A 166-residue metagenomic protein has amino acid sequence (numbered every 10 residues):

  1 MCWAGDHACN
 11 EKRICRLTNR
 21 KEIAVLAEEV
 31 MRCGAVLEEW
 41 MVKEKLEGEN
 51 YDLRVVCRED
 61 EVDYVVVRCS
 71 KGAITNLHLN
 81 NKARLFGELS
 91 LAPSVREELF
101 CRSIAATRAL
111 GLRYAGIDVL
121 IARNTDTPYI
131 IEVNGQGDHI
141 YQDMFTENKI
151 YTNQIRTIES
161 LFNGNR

Functional and structural regions predicted by a protein language model:
M1-K82: Phosphate-binding site of ATP-dependent enzymes
D52-R54, G116, I130: Broad gene-expression machinery/nucleic-acid interaction feature
C57-E59, V119-R123: Short, low-complexity Ser/Thr-rich regulatory SLiMs
N80-C101, A105-Y114, I121-R166: C-terminal active-site "lid" helix and adjoining low-complexity regulatory extension at the edge of ATP-using catalytic
